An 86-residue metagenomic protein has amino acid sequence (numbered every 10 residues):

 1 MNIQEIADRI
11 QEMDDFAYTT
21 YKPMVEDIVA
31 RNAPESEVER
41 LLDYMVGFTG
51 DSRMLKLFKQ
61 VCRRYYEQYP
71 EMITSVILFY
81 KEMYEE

Functional and structural regions predicted by a protein language model:
N2-Q11: Polar/charged low-complexity regulatory segments
I10-K56: Amphipathic alpha-helical interaction modules
S52-E86: Amphipathic alpha-helical binding modules
